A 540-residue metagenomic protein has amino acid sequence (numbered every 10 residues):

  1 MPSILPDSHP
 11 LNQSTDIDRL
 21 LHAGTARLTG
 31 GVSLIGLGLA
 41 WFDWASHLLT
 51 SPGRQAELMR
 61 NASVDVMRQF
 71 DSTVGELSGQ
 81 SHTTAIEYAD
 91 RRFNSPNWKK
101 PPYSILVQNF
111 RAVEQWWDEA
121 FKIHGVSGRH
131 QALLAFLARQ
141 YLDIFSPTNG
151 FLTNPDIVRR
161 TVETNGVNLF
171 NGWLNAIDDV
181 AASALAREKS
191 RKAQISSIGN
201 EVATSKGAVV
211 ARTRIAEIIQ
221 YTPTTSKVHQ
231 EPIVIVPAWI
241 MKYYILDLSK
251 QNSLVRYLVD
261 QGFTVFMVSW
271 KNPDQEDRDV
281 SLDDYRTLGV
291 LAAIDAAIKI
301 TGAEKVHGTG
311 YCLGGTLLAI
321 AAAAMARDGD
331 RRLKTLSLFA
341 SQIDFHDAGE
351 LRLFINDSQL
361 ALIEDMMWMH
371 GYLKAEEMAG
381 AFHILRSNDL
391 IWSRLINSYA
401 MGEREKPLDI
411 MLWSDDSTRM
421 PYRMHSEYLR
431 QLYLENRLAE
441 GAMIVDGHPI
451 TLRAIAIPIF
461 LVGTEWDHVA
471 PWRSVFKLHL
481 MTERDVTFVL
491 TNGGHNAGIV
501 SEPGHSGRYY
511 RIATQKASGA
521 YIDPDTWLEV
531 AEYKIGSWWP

Functional and structural regions predicted by a protein language model:
M1-I219, P223, V228-Q230, M241 (+6 more regions): Amphipathic, low-complexity, repeat-rich surface-exposed segments
F121-G166, F170, K299, A303 (+2 more regions): Alpha/beta-hydrolase-fold enzymes
L152, I157-V210, M366-T451, I457 (+1 more regions): Alpha/beta-hydrolase
D247-V265: Short amphipathic alpha-helix adjacent to the substrate-entry channel of hydrolases
D277-T301: Alpha/beta-hydrolase active-site loop
G310-L318: Gly/Ala-rich beta-loop-alpha elbow adjacent to hydrolase catalytic centers
L461-G463, D467: Short beta-strand/loop motif that positions the catalytic acidic residue of the alpha/beta-hydrolase fold
H468-S474: Conserved alpha/beta-hydrolase "acid-adjacent" motif
